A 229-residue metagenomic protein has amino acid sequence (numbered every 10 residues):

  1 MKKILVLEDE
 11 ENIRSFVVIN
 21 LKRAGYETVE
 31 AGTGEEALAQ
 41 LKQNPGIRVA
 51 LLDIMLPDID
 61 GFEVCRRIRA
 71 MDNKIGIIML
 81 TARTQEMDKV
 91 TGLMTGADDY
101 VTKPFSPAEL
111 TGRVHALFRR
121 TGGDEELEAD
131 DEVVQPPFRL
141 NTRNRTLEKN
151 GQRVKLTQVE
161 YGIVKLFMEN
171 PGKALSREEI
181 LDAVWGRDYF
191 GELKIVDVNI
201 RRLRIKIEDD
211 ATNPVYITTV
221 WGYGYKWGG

Functional and structural regions predicted by a protein language model:
M1-E125: N-terminal/domain-start alpha-helical segments
K2-K3, A116-A174, E178: Short, Lys/Arg-enriched segments at the junction into DNA-binding effector domains of transcriptional regulators
R69, F118, M168, R204-E208: Protein kinase-like catalytic domain
A108, K173-V184: Short coil-to-helix segment of the ABC ATPase nucleotide-binding domain corresponding to the Q-loop/switch region
D130, K155, I200, R204-G229: DNA-binding patch around the recognition helix
I163-V164, I180, L203, I207: DNA major-groove recognition helices of helix-turn-helix
D188-G191: Conserved micro-motifs of the catalytic ATP-binding
